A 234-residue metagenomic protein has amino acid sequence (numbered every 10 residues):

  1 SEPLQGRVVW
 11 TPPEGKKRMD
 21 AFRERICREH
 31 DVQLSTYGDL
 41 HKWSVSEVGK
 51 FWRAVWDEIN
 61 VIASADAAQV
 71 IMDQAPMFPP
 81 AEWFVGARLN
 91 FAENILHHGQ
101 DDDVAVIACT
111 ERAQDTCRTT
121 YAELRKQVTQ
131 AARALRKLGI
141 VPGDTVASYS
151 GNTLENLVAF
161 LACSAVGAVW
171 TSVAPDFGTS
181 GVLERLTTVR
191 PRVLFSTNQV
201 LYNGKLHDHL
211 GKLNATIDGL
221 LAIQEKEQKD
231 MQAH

Functional and structural regions predicted by a protein language model:
S1-P79: N-terminal amphipathic, basic-rich helices that act as targeting or association modules
I26, A108-R112, F195-V200: Short, histidine-centered active-site or binding-site loop motifs used for metal coordination, general acid-base
G38-W43, A92, V106-L161, G178-L183: Conserved AMP-binding/adenylate-forming core of the ANL superfamily
R53-A67, V85-I107: A short N-terminal helical cap/helix-turn-helix that marks the beginning of AMP-binding/adenylate-forming
E58, Q127, A131-A134, L138 (+5 more regions): Generic, well-ordered alpha-helical scaffold segments in large soluble proteins
M77, C109-D115, A122, G167 (+2 more regions): Domain-wide signal for the mature, well-folded portions of proteins, strongly enriched in nucleus-encoded organellar
A165-H234: Structural core segment of the AMP-binding/adenylate-forming
